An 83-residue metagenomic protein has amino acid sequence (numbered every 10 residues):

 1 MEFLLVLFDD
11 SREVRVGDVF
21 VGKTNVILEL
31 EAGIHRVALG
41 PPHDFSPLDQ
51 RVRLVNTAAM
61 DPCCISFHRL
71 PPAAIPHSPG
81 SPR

Functional and structural regions predicted by a protein language model:
M1-R83: Short loop/turn and low-complexity linker motifs enriched in small/turn-promoting residues
